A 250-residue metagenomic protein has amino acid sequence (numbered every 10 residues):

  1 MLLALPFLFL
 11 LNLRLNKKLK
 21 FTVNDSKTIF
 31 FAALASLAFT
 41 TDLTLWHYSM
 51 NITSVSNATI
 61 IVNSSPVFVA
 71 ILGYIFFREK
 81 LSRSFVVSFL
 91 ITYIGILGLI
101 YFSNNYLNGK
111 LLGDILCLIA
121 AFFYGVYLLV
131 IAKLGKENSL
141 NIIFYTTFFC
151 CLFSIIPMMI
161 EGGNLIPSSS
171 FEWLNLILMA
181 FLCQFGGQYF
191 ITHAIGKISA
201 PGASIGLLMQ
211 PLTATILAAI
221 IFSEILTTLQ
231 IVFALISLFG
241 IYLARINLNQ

Functional and structural regions predicted by a protein language model:
M1-T41, F68, F123-Y127, F144-G162 (+3 more regions): Transmembrane alpha-helices of multi-pass small-molecule transport proteins
L2-F7, I61-I75, L90-I91, F149-F153 (+2 more regions): Alpha-helical transmembrane segments of compact multi-pass small-molecule transporters, enriched in specific families
L8, L72, L81-S103, A120-A121 (+3 more regions): Hydrophobic transmembrane alpha-helices of multi-pass small-molecule transport proteins
L13-S56, V62, G98, A180-I198: Specific transmembrane alpha-helical segments of multi-pass solute transporters/efflux pumps, especially DMT/EamA
V23-T28, Y101-F123, M159-L178, I225-A234: Juxtamembrane helix-entry segments on the extracytoplasmic side of multipass membrane proteins
S36, T40, T44, V67-I71 (+7 more regions): Hydrophobic/small/kink-forming positions within alpha-helical transmembrane segments of polytopic membrane proteins
S49, I61, I75-F77, L81 (+5 more regions): Hydrophobic/aromatic residues within transmembrane alpha-helices of multi-pass small-molecule transporters
A58-S64, I131-C151, Q184-I220: Helix-helix packing/entry segments at the starts of transmembrane helices
